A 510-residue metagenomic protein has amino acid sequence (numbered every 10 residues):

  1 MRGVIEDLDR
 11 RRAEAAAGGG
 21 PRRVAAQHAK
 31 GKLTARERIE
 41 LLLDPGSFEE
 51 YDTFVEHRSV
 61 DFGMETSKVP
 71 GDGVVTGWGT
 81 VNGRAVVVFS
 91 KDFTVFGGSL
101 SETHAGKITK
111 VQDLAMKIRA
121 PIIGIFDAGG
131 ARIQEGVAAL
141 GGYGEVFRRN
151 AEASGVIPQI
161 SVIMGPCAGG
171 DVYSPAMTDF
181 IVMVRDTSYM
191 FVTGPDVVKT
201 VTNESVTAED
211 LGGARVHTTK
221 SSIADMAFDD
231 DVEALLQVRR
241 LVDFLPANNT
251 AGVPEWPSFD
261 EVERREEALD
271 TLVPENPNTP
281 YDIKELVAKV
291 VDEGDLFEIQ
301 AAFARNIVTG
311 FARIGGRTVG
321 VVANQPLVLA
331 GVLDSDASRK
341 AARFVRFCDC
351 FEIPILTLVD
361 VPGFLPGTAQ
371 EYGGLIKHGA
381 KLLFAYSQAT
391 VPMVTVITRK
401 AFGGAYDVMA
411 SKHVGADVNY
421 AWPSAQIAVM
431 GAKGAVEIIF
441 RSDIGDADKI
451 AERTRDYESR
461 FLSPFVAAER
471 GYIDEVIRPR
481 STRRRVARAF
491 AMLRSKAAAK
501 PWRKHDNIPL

Functional and structural regions predicted by a protein language model:
M1-L510: Ligand-binding clefts of soluble mixed alpha/beta catalytic domains
